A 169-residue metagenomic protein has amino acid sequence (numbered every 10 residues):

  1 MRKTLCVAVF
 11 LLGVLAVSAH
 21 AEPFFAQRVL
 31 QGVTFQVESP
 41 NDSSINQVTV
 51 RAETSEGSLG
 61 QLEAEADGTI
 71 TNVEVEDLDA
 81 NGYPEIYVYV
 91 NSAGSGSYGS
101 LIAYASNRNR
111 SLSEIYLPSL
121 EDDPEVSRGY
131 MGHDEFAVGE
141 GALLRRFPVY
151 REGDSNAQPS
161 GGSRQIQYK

Functional and structural regions predicted by a protein language model:
L5, F10-V33, P40-D42, P124-K169: Acidic, small-residue rich beta-repeat scaffolds with periodic aromatic anchors
V17-T71: Terminal domain-start segments
E38-S39, V88-N91, F147: Recurrent small/Gly-Pro-centered beta-turn motifs in extracellular repeat architectures
I45-V48, S95-A103, D154-Q158: Structural motif
T49-G57, Y98-P118, K169: Beta-propeller blade repeat segments, especially FG-GAP/WD-type strand-to-loop junctions in 6- to 7-bladed propeller
L62-N72, E121-Y130: Repeat-based blade/solenoid architectures
I70-T71, Y87, S97-L101, R128-M131 (+1 more regions): Short, surface-exposed coil-to-beta transition loops
E76-P84: Residues in Ca2+-coordinating acidic/glycine-rich loops
